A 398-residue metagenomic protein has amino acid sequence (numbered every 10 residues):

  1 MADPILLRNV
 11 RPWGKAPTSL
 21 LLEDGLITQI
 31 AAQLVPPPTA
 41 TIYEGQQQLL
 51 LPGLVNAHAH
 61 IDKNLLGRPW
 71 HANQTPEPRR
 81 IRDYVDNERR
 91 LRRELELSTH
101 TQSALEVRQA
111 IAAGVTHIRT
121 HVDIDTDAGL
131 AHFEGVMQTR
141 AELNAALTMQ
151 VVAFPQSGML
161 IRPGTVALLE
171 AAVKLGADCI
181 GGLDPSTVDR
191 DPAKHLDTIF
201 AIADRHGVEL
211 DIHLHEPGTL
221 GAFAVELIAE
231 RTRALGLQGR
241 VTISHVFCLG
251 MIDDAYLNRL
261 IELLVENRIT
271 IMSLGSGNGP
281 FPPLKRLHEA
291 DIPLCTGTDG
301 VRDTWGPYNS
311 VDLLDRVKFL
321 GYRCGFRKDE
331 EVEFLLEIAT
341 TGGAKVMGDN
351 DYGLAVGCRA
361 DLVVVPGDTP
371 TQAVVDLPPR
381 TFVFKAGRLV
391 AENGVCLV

Functional and structural regions predicted by a protein language model:
M1-P38, Q48-L50, P370: N-terminal metal-binding scaffold of metallo-dependent hydrolase/deaminase domains
A2-R8, P36-R80, L97: Replace "His-x-His-based motif
V10, G25, Q47, H58 (+9 more regions): Divalent metal-coordination and catalytic microenvironments
L65-T99, H206, A224-T242, L260-L263 (+1 more regions): Active-site gating loops and adjacent loop-to-helix segments of metal-dependent hydrolytic enzymes
G67-H121, D127-E142, L168-K174: Alpha-helical scaffold segments that flank or form the walls of functional sites
A153-P163, K174-P282, P293, R302: Active-site core of metal-dependent hydrolases
E230-V241, K285-G367: His/Asp/Glu-enriched, well-ordered alpha-helical/loop segment that forms or immediately abuts the divalent-metal
V356-V398: C-terminal cap of metal-dependent C-N hydrolases
